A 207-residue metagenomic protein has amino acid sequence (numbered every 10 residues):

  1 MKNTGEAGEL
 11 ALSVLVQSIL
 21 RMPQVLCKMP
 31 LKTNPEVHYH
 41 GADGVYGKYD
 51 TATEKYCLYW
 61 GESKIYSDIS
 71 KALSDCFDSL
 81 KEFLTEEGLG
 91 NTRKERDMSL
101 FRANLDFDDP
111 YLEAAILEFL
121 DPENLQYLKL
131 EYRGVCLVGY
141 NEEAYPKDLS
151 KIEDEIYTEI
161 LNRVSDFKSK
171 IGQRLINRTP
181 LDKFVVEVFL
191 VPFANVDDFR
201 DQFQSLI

Functional and structural regions predicted by a protein language model:
M1-S13, N34: A short, highly charged nucleic-acid-interacting micro-segment common to nuclease and nuclease-linked defense proteins
V16, G44-Y46, Y59-I65: Conserved catalytic cores of phosphodiester-cleaving nucleases, focusing on short active-site segments
Q17-V25, Y49-Y56: Secondary-structure boundary elements
L20-E36: A short acidic/basic microdomain associated with nuclease active sites
V37-G41: A short, glycine/Asx- and small/polar-enriched loop/turn that sits immediately N-terminal to a beta-strand
K55-F83: Active-site ExK catalytic segment of metal-dependent nucleases
S74-D154: Acidic, metal/cofactor-coordinating or nucleic-acid-engaging core segments within structured domains
K151-I207: Extended, charged low-complexity segments that frequently continue into or abut oligomerization scaffolds
